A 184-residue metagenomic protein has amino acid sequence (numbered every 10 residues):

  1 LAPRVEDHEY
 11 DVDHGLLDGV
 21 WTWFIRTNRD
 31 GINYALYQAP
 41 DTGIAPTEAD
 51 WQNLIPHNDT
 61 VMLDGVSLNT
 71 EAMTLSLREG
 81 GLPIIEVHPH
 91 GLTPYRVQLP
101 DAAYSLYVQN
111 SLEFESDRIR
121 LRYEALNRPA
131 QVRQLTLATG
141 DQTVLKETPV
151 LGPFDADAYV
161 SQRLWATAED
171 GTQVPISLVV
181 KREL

Functional and structural regions predicted by a protein language model:
L1-L17, N53, D64-G65, S76 (+1 more regions): Non-catalytic accessory segments flanking enzyme active sites
V20-W21, T70-E71, S116-D117: Short coil/turn segments that connect the beta-strands within blades of beta-propeller domains
W23-R26, M73-L75, R120-L121: Conserved beta-propeller blade signature
R26-A35, A39: Noncatalytic partner-interaction/assembly domains of nucleic-acid and motor enzyme complexes, especially the accessory
I32, G80-G81: Loop/turn residues immediately N-terminal
Y34, A49, E71, A130 (+1 more regions): Feature representing long, continuous alpha-helical segments
A39-P46, L137-G140: Short loop/turn segments immediately following beta-strands, especially the blade-tip and inter-blade linker loops
P46-N69: Generic long, charged, amphipathic alpha-helical segments
